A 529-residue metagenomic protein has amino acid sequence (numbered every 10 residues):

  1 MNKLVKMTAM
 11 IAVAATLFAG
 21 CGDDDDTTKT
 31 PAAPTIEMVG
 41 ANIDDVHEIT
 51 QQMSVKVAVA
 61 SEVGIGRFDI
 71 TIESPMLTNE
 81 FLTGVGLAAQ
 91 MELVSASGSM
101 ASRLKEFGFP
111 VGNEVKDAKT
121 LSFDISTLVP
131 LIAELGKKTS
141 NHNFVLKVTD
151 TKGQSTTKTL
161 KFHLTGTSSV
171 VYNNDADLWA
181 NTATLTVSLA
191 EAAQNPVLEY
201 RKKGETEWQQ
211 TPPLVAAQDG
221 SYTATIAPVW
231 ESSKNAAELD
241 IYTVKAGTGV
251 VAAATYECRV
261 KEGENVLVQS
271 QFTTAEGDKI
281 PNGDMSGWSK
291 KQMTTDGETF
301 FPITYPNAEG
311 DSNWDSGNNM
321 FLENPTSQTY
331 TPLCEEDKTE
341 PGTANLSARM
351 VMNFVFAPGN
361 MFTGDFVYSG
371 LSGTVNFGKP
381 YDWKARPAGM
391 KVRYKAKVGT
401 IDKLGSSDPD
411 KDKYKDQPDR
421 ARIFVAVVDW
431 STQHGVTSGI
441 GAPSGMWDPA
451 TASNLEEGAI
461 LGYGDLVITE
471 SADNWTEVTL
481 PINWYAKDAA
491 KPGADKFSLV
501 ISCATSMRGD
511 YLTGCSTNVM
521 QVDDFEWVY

Functional and structural regions predicted by a protein language model:
N2-K6, M10-V46, K152-H163, S169-N173 (+2 more regions): Bacterial Sec-dependent N-terminal signal peptides
N42-Q51, D175-N181: Short, solvent-exposed loop/linker segments at the N-terminal edge of repeated beta-sheet extracellular domains
E106-K138, S221-T255, V375-Y381, T476-K491: Signal that preferentially marks extracellular ectodomain short beta-strand elements of beta-sandwich modules
V148-D150, V260-E262: Conserved structural position at the C-terminal beta-strand of extracellular beta-sandwich adhesion modules
N265-P325: Extracellular carbohydrate-recognition regions
E335-F356: Short carbohydrate-recognition loop motifs
D410-A426, H434-G435, S444, T476-V519 (+1 more regions): Extracellular beta-strand ligand-recognition surfaces/modules
T432-P492: Extracellular carbohydrate recognition and processing domains and analogous Trp-centered ligand-binding platforms
